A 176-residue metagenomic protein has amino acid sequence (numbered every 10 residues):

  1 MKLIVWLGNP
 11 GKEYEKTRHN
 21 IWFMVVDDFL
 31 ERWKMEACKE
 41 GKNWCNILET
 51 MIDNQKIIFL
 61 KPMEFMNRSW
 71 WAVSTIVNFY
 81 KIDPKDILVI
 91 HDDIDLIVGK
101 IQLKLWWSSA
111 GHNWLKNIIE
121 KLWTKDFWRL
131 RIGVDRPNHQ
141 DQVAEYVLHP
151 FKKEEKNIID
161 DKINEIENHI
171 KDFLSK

Functional and structural regions predicted by a protein language model:
K2-L105, K116, E120, D126-L130 (+2 more regions): Nucleotide and nucleotide-moiety/phosphate-recognizing core
Q102-S108, V147-F151: Short glycine-enriched, charge-decorated loop/helix-capping segments at active-site entrances that position
H112: Active-site PLP attachment segment
Q140-D160: Short, electropositive alpha-helical surface patch
